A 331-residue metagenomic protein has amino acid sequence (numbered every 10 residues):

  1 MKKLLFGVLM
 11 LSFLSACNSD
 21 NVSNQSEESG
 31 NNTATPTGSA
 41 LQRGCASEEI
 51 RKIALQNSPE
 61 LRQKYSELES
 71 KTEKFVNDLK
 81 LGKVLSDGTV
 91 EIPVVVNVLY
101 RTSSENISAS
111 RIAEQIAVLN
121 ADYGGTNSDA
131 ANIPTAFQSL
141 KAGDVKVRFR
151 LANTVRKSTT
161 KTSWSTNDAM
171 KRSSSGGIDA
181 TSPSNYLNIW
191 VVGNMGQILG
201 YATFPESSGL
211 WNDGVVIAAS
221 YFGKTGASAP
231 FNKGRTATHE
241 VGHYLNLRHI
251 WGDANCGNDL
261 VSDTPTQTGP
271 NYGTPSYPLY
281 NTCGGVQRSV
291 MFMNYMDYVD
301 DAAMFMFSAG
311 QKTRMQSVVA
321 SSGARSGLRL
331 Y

Functional and structural regions predicted by a protein language model:
K2-G7: Sec-dependent signal peptide recognition, specifically the positively charged N-region followed immediately by
F13-A16: C-terminal motif of bacterial Sec signal peptides marking the signal peptidase cleavage site
N18-N21: Bacterial signal peptide processing site
E27-P183, A320, R325, Y331: Propeptide-to-catalytic entry region of secreted or membrane-anchored zinc metalloproteases
V96-Y100, Y221, D300: Short, histidine-centered active-site or binding-site loop motifs used for metal coordination, general acid-base
S108-Q115, K233-A237, S308-R314, A324: Stable alpha-helical elements in mature extracytoplasmic
E114-P278: Metzincin-family zinc-dependent endopeptidase catalytic domain
C256-Y331: Replace "(M1/M4/M9/M12/WLM)" with "(e.g., M1/M4/M8/M9/M12/M26/WLM)" and add "not limited to" to clarify scope
